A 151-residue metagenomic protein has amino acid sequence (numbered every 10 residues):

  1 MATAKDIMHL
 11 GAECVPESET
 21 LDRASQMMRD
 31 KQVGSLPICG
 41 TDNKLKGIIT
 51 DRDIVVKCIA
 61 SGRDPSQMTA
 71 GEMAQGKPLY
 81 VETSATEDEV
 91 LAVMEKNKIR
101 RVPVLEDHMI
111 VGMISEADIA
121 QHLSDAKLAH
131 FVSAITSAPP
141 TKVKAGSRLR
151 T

Functional and structural regions predicted by a protein language model:
M1-G11, T50-E95, S115-T151: Tandem CBS (Bateman) regulatory domains
I7, S25-M27, T41-N43, S61-R63: Short hydrophobic/aromatic-rich motifs at helix boundaries and adjacent loops
C14-Q32, C39, V81-K98, V104-L105 (+1 more regions): The conserved cystathionine-beta-synthase
L21-A24, L45, I54, C58 (+2 more regions): Residue-level detection of beta-strand scaffold positions
M28-K31, L36-R52, M94, V102-A117: A glycine-centered beta-loop-beta connector
